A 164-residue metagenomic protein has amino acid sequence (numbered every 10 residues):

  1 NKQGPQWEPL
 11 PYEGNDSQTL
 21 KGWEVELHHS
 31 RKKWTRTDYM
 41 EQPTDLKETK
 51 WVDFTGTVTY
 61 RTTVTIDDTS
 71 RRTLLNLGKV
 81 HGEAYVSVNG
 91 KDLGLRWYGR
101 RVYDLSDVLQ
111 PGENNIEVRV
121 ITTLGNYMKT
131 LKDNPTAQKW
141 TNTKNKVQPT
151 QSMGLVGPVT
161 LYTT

Functional and structural regions predicted by a protein language model:
N1-V58, L109-T164: An acidic-aromatic loop/edge-strand motif
G22, T63, L77-K79, G157-P158: Extracellular/lumenal ectodomain signal focusing on beta-strand-rich modules and carbohydrate-recognition contexts
V52-T55, R61, T73-N76: A conserved, well-ordered hydrophobic junction motif at loop->secondary-structure transitions
Y60-T62, G99-Y103: Short strand-edge motifs at loop-to-beta-strand transitions and within beta-strands of extracellular beta-rich domains
V64-I66, S70-N89, I116-V120: Aromatic-lined ligand-binding clefts that engage carbohydrates, nucleic acids, or primary amines
L77, L105-S106: Hydrophobic core positions of the immunoglobulin-like beta-sandwich fold
N89, D104-L105: Helix N-cap / beta->alpha transition motif
L93-G94: Short hydrophobic beta-strand segments in globular cytosolic domains
